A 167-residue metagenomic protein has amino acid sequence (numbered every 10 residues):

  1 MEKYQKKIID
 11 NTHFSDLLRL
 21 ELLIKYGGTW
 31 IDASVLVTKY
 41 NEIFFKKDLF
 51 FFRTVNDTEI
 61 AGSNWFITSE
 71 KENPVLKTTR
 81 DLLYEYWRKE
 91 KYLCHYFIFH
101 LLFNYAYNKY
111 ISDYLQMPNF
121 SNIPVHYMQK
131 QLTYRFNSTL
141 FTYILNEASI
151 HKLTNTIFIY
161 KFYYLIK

Functional and structural regions predicted by a protein language model:
M1-D16, A33-K167: Glycosyltransferase-associated regions of secretory-pathway enzymes, highlighting luminal stem/catalytic domains
L17-G28: Small-residue hinge/turn detector
